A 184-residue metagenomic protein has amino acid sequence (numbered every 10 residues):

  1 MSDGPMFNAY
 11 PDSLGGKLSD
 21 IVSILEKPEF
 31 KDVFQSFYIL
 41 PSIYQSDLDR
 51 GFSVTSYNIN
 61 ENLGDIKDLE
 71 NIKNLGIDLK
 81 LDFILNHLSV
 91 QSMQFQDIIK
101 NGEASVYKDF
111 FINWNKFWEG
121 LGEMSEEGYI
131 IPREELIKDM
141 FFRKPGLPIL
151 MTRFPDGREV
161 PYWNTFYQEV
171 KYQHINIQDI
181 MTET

Functional and structural regions predicted by a protein language model:
S2-E183: Acidic/aromatic-lined carbohydrate-recognition and catalytic surfaces of CAZymes acting on diverse glycans
